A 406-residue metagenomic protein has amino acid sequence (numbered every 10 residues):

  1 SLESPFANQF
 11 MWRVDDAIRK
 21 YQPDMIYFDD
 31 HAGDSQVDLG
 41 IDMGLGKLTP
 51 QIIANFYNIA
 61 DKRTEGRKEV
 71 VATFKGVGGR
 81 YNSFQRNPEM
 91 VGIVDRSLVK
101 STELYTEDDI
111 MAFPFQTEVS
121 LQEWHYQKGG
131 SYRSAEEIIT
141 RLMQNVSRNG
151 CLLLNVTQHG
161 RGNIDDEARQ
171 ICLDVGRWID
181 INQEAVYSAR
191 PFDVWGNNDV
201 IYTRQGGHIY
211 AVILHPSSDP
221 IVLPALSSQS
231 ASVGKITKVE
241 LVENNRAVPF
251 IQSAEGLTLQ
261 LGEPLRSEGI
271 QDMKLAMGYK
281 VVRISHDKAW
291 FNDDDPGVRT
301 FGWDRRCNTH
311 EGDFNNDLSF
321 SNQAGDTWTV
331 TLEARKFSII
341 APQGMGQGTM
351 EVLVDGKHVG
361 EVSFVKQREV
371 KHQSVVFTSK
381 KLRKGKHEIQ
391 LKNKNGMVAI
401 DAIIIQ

Functional and structural regions predicted by a protein language model:
S1-H286: Mature catalytic domains of secreted/periplasmic carbohydrate-active enzymes
V281-Q406: Glycan-recognition surfaces in beta-rich domains, encompassing non-catalytic CBMs and lectin-like receptor-binding
